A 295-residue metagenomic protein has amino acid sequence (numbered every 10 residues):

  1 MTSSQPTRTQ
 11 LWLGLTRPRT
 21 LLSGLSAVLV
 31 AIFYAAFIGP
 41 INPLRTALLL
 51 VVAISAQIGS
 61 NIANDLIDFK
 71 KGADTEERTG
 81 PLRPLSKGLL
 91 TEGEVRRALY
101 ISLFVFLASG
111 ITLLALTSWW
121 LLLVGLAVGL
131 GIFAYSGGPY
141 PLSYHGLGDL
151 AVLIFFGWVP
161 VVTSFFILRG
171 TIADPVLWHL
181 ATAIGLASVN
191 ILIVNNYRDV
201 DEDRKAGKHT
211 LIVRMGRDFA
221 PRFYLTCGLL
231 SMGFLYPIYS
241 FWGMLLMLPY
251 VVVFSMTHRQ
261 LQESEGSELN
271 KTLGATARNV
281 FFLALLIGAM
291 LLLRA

Functional and structural regions predicted by a protein language model:
M1-L44, L48, V52, Y140 (+1 more regions): Topogenic membrane-insertion module of multi-pass membrane proteins
L25-A31, L150-F165, I184, V213-R217 (+1 more regions): Small-residue-rich segments of transmembrane alpha-helices in multi-pass membrane proteins, especially helix faces
V30, G39-L66, L122-F133, D174-V194: Membrane-embedded alpha-helical segments that form the functional core of polytopic membrane enzymes, especially those
S55-T79, N190-I212: Acidic (Asp/Glu-rich) catalytic motifs at the cytosolic membrane interface
E77-L116, L211-S240, R278-F281: Multi-pass membrane catalytic core of lipid/isoprenoid biosynthesis enzymes
R83-I172: Intramembrane alpha-helical segments
V152-V200, D218-P221: Functional transmembrane core segments of multi-pass inner-membrane proteins
S240-A295: Extended hydrophobic alpha-helices typical of membrane-associated regions
